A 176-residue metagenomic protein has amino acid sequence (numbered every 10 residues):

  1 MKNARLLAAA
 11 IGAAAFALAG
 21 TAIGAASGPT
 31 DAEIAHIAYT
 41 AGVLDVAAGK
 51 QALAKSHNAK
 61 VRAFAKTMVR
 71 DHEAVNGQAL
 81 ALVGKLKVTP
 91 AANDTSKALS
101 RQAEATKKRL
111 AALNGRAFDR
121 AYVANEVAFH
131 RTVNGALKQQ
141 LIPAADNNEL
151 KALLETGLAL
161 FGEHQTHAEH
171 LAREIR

Functional and structural regions predicted by a protein language model:
K2-R176: His/Met- and acidic-residue-enriched segments that coordinate or traffic transition-metal cofactors and support
